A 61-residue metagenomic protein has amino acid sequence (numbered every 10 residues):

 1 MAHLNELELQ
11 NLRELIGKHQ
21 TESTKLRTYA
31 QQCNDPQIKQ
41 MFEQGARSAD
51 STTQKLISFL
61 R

Functional and structural regions predicted by a protein language model:
M1-R61: Amphipathic alpha-helical hairpins
